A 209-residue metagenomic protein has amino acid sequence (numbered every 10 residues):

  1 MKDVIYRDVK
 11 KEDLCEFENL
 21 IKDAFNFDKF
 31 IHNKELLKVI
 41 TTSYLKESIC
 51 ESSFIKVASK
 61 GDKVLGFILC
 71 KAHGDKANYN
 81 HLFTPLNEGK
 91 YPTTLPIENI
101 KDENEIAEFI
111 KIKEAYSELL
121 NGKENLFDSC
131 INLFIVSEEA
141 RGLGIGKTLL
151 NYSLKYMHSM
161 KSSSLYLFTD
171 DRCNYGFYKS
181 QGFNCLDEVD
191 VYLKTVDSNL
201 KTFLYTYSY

Functional and structural regions predicted by a protein language model:
V4-N19, A72: A short beta-loop-alpha structural element at the N-terminal edge of CoA-dependent acyl/N-acetyltransferase catalytic
K34-I55, L69, E118-L120: Active-site rim helix/loop that mediates acceptor-substrate recognition in acyltransferases
V57, K63-A72, D128-I135: Conserved beta-strand in the GNAT
G74-S129, K194-D197: Conserved acyl-donor/pantetheine-binding loop and adjacent beta-alpha core of acyl/acetyltransferases and related
S117, K147, D171-E188: Conserved active-site alpha-helix within GNAT-family acetyltransferase domains
D128-S129, M157-D170: Conserved GNAT acetyl-CoA-binding A-motif
N132-F134, E138-R141, Y166-G176, Y192-V196: Conserved beta-strand-loop-alpha-helix junction that forms the acyl-donor binding cleft
V136, G142-K155, S180: Conserved acetyl-CoA-binding loop-helix of GNAT-fold acetyltransferases
